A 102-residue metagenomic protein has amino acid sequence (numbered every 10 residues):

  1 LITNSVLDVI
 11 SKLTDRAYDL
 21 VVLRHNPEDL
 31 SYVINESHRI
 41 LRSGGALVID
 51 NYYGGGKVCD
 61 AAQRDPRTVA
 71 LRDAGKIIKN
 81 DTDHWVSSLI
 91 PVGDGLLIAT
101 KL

Functional and structural regions predicted by a protein language model:
L1-V6: Conserved SAM-binding strand-loop segment of SAM-dependent methyltransferases
V9-K12, E36-S37: Short, flexible, glycine/charge-rich loop motifs used to bind or transfer phosphoryl groups or to couple energy/partner
S11-V21: A short acidic, Gly/Pro-enriched loop at the edge of an enzyme's catalytic core that lines a small-molecule cofactor
R24-E28: Switch II (G3) loop of P-loop NTPases
D29-L102: C-terminal substrate-binding/active-site "lid" region of AdoMet-derived donor-dependent transferases
